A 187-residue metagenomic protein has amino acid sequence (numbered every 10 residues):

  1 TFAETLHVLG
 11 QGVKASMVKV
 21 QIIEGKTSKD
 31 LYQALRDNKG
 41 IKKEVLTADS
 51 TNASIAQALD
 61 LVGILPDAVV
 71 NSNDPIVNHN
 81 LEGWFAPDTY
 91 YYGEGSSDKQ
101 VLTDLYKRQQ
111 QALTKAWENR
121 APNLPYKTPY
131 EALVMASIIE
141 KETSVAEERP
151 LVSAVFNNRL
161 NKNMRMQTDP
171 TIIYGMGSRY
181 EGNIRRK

Functional and structural regions predicted by a protein language model:
T1-Q167, I172-Y174: Conserved catalytic or metal-liganding residues and their short signature motifs at active sites of enzymes
T168, Y174-K187: C-terminal soluble interaction/assembly domains
